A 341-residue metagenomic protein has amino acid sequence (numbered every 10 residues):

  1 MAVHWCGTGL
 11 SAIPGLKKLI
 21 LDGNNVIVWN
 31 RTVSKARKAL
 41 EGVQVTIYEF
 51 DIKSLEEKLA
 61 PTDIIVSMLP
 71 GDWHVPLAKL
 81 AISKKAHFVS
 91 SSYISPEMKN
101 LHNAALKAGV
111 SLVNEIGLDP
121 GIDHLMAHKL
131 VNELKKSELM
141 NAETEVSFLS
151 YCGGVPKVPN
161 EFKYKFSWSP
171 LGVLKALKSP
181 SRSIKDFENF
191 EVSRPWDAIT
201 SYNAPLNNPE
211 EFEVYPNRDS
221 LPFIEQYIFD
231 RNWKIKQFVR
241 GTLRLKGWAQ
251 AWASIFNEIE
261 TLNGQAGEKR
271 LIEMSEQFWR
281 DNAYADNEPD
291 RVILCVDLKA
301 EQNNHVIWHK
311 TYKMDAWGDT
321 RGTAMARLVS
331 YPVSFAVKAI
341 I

Functional and structural regions predicted by a protein language model:
V3-T8: Conserved N-terminal Rossmann-fold NAD(P)-binding element of oxidoreductases
A12-I13: N-terminal Rossmann-fold NAD(P) dinucleotide-binding loop
V26-A39: NAD(P)-binding Rossmann-fold cofactor-contacting core
G42-K53: Rossmann-fold cofactor-recognition segment
D63-M68, F88-S90: N-terminal Rossmann-like NAD(P) cofactor-binding module of classical short-chain dehydrogenase/reductase
L80-M98: ADP-ribose/adenylate-binding Rossmann-like module
S92-N114: Rossmann-fold NAD(P)-binding glycine/threonine-rich loop
E133-I341: C-terminal catalytic/substrate-binding lobe primarily of soluble NAD(P)-dependent oxidoreductases
